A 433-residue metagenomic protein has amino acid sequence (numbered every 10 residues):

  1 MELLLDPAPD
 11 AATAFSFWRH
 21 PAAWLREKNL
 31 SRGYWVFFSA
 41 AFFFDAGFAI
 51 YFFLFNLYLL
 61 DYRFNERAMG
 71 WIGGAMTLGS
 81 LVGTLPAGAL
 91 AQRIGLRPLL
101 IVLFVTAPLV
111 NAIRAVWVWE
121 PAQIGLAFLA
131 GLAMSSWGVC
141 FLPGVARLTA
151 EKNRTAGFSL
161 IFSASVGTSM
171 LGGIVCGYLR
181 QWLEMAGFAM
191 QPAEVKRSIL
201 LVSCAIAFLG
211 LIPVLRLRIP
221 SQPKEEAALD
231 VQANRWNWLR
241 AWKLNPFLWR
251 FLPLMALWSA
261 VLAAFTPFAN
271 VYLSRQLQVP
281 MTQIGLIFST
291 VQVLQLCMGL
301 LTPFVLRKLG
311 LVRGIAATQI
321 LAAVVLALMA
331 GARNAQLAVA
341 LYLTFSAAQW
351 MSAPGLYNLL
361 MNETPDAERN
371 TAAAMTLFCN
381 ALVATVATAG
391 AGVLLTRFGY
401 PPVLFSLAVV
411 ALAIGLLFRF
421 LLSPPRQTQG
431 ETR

Functional and structural regions predicted by a protein language model:
D6, D10-S31, I219-P253: Juxtamembrane intracellular "pre-TM" segments in multi-pass secondary transporters
H20-G79, F247-F288: Helix-loop boundary and gating motifs at the non-cytosolic
F42, V110, P121-W137, L337-M351: Hydrophobic core of transmembrane alpha-helices in multi-pass small-molecule transporters, especially MFS/SLC-type
W71-G88, S289-L301: Central cavity-lining transmembrane alpha-helices of secondary-active solute carriers, predominantly the Major
G83-G95, R180, M298-L311, L395-T396: Helix-to-loop junctions at the C-terminal end of transmembrane segments in multipass secondary transporters
V105-W119, L321-R333: C-terminal ends and interior cores of transmembrane alpha-helices in multi-pass membrane transporters/permeases
S136-T149, M351-T364: Intracellular juxtamembrane helix-capping segments at the cytosolic ends of symmetry-related transmembrane helices
C204-E225, L417-L422: C-terminal membrane-cytosol helix-exit motif in multi-pass small-molecule transporters
